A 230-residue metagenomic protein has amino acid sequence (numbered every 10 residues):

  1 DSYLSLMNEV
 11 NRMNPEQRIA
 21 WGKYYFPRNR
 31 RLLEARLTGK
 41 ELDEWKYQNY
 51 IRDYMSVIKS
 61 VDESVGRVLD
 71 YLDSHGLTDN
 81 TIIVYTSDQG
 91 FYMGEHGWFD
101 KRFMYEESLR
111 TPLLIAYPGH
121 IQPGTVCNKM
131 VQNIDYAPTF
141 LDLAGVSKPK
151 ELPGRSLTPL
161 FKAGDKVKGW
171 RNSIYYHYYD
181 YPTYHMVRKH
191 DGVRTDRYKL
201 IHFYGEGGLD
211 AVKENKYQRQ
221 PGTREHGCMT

Functional and structural regions predicted by a protein language model:
D1-V131, L143-E151, L209, E214-M229: Active-site-proximal cap/lid insertion segments
Q89-E95, I134-A137, D142-T230: C-terminal cap/loop subdomain of S1 sulfatases and analogous C-terminal strand-loop tails that border
